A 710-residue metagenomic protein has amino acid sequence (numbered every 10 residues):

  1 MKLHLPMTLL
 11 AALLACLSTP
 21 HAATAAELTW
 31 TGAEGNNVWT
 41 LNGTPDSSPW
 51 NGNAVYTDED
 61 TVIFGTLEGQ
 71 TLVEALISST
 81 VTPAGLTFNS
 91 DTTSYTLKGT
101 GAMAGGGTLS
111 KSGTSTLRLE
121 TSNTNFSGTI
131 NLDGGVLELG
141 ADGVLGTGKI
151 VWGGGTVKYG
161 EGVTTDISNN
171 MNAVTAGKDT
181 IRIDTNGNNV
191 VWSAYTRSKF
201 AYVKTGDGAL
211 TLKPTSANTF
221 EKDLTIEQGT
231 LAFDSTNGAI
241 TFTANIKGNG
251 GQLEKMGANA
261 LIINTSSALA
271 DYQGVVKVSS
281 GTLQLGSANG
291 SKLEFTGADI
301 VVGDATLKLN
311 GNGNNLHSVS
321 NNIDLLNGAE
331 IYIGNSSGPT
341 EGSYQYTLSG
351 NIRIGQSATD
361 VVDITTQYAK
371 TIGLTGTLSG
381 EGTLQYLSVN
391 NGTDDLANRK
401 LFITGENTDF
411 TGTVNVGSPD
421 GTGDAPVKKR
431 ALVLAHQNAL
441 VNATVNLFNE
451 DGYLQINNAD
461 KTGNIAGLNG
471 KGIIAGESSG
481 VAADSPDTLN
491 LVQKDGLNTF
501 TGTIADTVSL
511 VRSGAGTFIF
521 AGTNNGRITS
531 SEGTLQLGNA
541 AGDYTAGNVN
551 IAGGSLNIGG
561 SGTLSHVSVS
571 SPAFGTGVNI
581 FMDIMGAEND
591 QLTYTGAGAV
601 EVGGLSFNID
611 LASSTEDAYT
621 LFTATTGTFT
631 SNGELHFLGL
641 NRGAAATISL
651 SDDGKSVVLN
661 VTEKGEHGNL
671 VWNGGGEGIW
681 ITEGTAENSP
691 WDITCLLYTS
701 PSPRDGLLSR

Functional and structural regions predicted by a protein language model:
M1-A26: Sec-dependent, cleavable N-terminal signal peptides
A22-S47, N264-S266, T662-I693: Right-handed parallel beta-helix/beta-solenoid
N37, D179-R182, N189, D271-Q273 (+6 more regions): Extracellular beta-strand/loop-rich repeat segments of large surface/secreted proteins
W50-A54, V73-S79, L86, L97-G101 (+26 more regions): Short, T/G/N/S-enriched strand-turn elements that build extracellular solenoid repeat scaffolds
G65, N89, G106, S112 (+40 more regions): Feature marks extracellular polysaccharide-active and adherence modules
F88-G101, S112, T116-T121, G177-K199 (+10 more regions): Right-handed beta-helix
L119, G153-G154, L212, G250 (+8 more regions): Extracellular beta-solenoid/beta-roll
Y698-L707: Conserved small/polar residues in nucleotide/adenosyl-binding loops
